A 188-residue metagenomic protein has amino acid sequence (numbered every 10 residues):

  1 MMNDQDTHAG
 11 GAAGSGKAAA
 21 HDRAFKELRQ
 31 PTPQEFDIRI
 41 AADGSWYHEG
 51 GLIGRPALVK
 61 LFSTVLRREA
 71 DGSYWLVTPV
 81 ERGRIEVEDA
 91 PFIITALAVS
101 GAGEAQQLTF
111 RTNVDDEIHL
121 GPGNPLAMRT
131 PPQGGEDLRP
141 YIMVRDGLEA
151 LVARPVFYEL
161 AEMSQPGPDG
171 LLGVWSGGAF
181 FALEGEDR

Functional and structural regions predicted by a protein language model:
M1-R188: Long, non-globular segments of proteins
